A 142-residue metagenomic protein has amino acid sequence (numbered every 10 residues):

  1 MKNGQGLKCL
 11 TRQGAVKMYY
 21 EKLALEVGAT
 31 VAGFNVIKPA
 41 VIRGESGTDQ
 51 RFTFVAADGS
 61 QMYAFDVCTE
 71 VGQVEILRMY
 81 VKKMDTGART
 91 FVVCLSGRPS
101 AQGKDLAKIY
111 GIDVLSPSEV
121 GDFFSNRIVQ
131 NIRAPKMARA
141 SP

Functional and structural regions predicted by a protein language model:
K2-T48: Acidic-basic catalytic patches of nuclease active cores, encompassing PD-(D/E)XK and other metal-cofactor nuclease
G44-E45, T53, V81-K82: Short, flexible, glycine/charge-rich loop motifs used to bind or transfer phosphoryl groups or to couple energy/partner
G44-S46, P99, D122-F124: Short secondary-structure capping/turn micro-motifs that flank functional sites
D49-A57: Short acidic loop-to-beta-strand element that houses the catalytic metal-binding Asp/Glu of nuclease active sites
T53, A107-K108, V129-R133: Short low-complexity, flexible loop/linker segments enriched in glycine and/or proline with clustered acidic
A57, M62-E119: Catalytic cores of nucleic-acid endonucleases
S116-P142: C-terminal helix of von Willebrand factor
